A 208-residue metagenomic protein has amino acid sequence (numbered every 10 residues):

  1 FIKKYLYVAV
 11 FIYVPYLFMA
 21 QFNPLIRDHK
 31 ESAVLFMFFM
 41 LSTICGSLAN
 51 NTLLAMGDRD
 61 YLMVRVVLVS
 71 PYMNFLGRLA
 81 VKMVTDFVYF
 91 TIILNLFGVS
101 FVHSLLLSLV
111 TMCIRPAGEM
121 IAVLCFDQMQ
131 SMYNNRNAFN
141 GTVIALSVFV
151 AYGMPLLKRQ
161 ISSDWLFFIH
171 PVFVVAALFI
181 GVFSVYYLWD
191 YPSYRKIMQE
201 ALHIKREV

Functional and structural regions predicted by a protein language model:
F1-Y61, S70-V208: Hydrophobic alpha-helical transmembrane segments of membrane proteins
V66: Catalytic-core elements of nucleic-acid end-processing and repair enzymes
